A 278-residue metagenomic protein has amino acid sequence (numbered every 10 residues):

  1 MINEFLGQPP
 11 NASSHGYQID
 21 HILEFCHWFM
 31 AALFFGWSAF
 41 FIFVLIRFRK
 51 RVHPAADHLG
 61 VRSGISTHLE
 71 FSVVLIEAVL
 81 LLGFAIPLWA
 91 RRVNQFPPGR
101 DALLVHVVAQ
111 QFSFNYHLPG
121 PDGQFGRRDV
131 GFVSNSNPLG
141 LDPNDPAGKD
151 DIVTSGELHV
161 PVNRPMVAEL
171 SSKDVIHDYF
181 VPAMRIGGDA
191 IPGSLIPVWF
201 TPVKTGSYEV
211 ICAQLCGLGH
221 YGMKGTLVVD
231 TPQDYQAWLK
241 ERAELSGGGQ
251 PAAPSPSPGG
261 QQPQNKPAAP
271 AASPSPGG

Functional and structural regions predicted by a protein language model:
M1-F25, L45-G278: Non-transmembrane, membrane-proximal soluble domains of secreted or membrane proteins
L23-G36: Alpha-helical transmembrane segments
G36-R47: Central hydrophobic cores of alpha-helical transmembrane segments in multi-pass inner-membrane proteins across all
